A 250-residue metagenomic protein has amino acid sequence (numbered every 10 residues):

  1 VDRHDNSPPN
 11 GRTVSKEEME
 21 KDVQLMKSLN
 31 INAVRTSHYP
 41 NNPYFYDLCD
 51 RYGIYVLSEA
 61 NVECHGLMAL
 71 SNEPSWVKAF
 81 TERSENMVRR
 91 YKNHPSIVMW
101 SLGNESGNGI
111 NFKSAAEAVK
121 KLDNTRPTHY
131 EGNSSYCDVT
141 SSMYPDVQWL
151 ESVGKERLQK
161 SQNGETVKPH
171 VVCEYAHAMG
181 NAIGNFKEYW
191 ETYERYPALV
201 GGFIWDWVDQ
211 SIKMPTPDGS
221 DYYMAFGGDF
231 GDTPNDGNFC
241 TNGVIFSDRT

Functional and structural regions predicted by a protein language model:
V1-A33, S37-N41: An acidic-aromatic substrate-binding cleft motif
V23-M26, A33-D248: Substrate-binding/catalytic cleft of secreted carbohydrate-active enzymes, primarily glycoside hydrolases
